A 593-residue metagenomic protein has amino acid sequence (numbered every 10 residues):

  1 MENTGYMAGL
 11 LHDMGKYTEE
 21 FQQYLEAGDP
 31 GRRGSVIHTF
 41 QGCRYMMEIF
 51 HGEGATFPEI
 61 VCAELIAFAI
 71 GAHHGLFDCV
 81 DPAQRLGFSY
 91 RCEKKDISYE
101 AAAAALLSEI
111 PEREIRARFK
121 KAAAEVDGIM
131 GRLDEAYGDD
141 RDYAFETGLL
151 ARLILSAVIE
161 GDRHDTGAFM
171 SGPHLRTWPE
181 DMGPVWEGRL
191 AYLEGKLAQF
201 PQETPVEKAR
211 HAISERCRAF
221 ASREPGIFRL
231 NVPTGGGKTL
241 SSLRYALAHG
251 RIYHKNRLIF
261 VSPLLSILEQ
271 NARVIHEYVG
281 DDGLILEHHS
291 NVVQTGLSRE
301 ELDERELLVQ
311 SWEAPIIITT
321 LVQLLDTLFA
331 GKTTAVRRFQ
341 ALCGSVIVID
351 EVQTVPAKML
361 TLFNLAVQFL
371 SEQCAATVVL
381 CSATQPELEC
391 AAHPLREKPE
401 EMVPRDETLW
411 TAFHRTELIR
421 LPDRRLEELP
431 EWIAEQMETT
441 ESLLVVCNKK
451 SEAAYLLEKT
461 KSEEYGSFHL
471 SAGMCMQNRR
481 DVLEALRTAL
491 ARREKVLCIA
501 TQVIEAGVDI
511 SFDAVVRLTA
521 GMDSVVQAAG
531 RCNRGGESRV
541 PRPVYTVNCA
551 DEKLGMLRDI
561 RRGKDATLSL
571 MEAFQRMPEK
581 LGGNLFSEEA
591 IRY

Functional and structural regions predicted by a protein language model:
M1-Y192: Accessory nucleic-acid engagement/destabilization modules that flank
E224-A246: Walker A/P-loop
K255-Y278, V292: Conserved Walker A/P-loop ATP-binding site and its immediately adjacent core in helicase/helicase-like ATPase domains
D281-F329: Inter-Walker segment of RecA-like/P-loop motor cores
E287-R299, N448-S451, S467-L483, T501-E505: Conserved helicase motor
V322, A335-L370: SF2 helicase catalytic motif II
S371, E431-T440, V446, S451 (+6 more regions): C-terminal helicase lobe and adjacent C-terminal extensions/tails of nucleic-acid helicase motors
T384-Q436: Interdomain hinge/linker at the junction between the two RecA-like core domains of SF2 helicases
